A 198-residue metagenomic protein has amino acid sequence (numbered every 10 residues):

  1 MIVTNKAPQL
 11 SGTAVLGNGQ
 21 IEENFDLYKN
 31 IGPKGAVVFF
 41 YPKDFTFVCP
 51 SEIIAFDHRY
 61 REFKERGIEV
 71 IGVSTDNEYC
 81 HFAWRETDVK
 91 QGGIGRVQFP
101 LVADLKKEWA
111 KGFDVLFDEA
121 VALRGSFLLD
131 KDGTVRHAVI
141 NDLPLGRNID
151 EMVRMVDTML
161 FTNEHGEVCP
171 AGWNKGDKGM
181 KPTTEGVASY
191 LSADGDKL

Functional and structural regions predicted by a protein language model:
M1-L198: Chalcogenol-based redox active-site neighborhoods
